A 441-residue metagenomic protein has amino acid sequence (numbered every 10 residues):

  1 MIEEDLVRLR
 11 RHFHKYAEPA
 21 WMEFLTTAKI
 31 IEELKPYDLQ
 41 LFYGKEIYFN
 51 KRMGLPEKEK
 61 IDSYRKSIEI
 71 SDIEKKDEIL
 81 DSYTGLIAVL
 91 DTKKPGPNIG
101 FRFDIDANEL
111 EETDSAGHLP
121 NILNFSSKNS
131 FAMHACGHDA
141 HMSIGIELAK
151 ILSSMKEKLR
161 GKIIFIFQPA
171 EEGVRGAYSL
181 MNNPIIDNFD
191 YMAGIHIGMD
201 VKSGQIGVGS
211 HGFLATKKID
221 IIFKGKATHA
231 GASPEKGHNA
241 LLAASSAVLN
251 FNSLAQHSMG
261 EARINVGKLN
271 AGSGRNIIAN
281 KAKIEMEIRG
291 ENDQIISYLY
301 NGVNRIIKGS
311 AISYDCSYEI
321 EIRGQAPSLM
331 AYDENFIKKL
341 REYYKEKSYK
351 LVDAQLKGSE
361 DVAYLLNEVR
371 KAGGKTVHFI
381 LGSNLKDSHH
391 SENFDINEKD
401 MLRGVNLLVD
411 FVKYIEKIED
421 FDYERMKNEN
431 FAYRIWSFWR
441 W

Functional and structural regions predicted by a protein language model:
I2-H134, I151-S154, L159: Acidic/His- and Gly-rich active-site-bordering loop/insert found across diverse amide/peptide-bond hydrolases
F13, F101, H138, F165 (+8 more regions): Divalent metal-coordination and catalytic microenvironments
E23, Y43, A255-R263, S313-E321 (+2 more regions): Flexible, glycine/charged-enriched surface loops at secondary-structure junctions
N108-L110, L119, L123-M133, D139-A140 (+2 more regions): Histidine/acidic-residue-rich, glycine-tolerant segments that coordinate divalent metal ions
S203-A232, K236-A240, Q294-S348: Metal-dependent peptidase/peptidase-like ectodomains
L242, L249-N252, Q256, E321 (+1 more regions): Active-site-adjacent substrate-binding region of metalloamidase/peptidase-like peptide-processing proteins
R275-Y300: A conserved active-site cap/scaffold subdomain adjacent to cofactor or substrate pockets
K350-W441: Zn-dependent metallopeptidase/amidohydrolase metal-coordination segment
